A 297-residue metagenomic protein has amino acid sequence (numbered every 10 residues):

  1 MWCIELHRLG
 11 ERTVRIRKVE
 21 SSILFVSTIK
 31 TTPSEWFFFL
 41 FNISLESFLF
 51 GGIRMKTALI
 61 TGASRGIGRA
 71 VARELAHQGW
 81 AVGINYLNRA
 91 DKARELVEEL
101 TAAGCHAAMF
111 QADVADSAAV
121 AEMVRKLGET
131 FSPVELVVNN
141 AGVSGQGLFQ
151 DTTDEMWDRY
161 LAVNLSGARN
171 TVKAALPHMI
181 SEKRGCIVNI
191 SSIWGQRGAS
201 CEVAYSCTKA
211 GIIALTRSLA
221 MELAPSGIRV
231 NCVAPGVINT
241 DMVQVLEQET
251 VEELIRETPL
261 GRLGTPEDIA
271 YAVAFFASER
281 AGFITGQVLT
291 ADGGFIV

Functional and structural regions predicted by a protein language model:
S64-R65: Conserved glycine-rich cofactor-binding loop
Q78-E95: Conserved glycine-rich Rossmann-like NAD(P)H-binding loop of the short-chain dehydrogenase/reductase
L148-F149, T153-L161, V243, L254: Substrate-binding pocket helix/loop in short-chain dehydrogenase/reductase
R169, I228, R262-A291, F295-I296: C-terminal substrate-recognition "lid" of short-chain dehydrogenase/reductases
V172, T208, T216: Active-site helix of classical SDR
P177, M221-P225, G282: Alpha-helical segment proximal to the catalytic Tyr-Lys
S192: Residue(s) in the substrate-gating loop at a strand-loop-helix junction that position the organic substrate next
